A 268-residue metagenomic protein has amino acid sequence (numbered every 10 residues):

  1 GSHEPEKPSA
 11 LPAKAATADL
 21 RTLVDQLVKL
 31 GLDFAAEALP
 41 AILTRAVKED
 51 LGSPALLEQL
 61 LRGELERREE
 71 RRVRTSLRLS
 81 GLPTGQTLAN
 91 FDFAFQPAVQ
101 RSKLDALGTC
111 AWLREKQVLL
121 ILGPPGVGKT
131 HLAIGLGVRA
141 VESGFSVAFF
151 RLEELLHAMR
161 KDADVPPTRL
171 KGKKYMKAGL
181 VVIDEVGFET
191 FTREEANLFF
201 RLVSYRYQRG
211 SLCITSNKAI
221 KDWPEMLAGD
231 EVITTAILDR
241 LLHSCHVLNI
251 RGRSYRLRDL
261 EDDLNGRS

Functional and structural regions predicted by a protein language model:
G1-A36: Charged, compositionally biased N-terminal leader segments and the immediate start of the first structured element
R21, D25-V28, E37-A41, A55-Q59 (+12 more regions): Solvent-exposed alpha-helical segments within well-ordered globular domains of core cellular machineries
V24, V28, L32-T84: Interdomain "pre-motor" coupling segment immediately N-terminal to P-loop NTPase/helicase cores
E58-L113, V118, S254-N265: AAA+ P-loop ATPase motor domain of ring mechanoenzymes
V99-K177, M226: Conserved P-loop
F145-S146, F150, E154-K177, V186-S268: Replace "adjacent to P-loop NTPase cores in ATP/GTP-dependent enzymes" with "adjacent to NTP-binding cores
